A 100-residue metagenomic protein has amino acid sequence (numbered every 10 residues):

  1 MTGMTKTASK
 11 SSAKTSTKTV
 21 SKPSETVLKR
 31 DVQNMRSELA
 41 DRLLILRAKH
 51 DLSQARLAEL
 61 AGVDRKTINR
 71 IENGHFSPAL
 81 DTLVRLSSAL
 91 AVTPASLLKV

Functional and structural regions predicted by a protein language model:
M1-H50, A55: N-terminal flexible/basic segments that precede or flank functional cores
L43, Q54, R65, L80-L83: Helix-turn-helix DNA-binding elements, focusing on the entry/boundary residues of the two helices that contact DNA
A48, E59, S88: Alpha-helical residues within the helix-turn-helix
D51-R70: Short alpha-helical DNA-recognition segment
R70, K99-V100: Phosphate-coordinating loops and pocket residues in cytosolic domains that bind phosphorylated ligands
N73: Short, conserved catalytic or interaction motifs in soluble domains
A79-S96: DNA major-groove recognition helix of helix-turn-helix/homeodomain DNA-binding modules
